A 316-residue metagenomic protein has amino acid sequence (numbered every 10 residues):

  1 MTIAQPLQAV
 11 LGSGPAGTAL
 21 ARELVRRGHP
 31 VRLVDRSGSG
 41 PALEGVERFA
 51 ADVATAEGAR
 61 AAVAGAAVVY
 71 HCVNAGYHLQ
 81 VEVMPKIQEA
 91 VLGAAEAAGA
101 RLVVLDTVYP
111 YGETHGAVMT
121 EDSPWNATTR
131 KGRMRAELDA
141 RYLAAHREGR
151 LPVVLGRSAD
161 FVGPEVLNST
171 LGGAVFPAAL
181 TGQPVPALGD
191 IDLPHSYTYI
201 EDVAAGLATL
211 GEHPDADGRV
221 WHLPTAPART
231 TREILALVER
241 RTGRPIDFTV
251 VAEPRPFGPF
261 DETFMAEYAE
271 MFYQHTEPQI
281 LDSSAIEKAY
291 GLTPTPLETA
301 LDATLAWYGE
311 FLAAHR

Functional and structural regions predicted by a protein language model:
P30-R32, E89-E137: Conserved Rossmann-fold NAD(P)-dependent oxidoreductase catalytic core, especially the SDR/UDP-sugar
S39-G40, V46-A98: NAD(P)H-binding glycine-rich loop region in Rossmannoid oxidoreductase-like domains and their noncatalytic homologs
T107, A140-E165: Conserved beta-loop-beta element that borders a ligand/cofactor-binding pocket
G163-A174, T209-W221, R244: Glycine/proline-rich active-site loop of Rossmann-fold NAD(P)-dependent oxidoreductases
P177-T198: A conserved pocket-lining segment of Rossmann-fold NAD(P)-dependent short-chain dehydrogenase/reductase
P194-E201, W221-R241, T295: Substrate-binding strand-loop-helix patch in Rossmann-like NAD(P)-dependent oxidoreductase/epimerase domains
E233-I280, A313-R316: Terminal hydrophobic/aromatic helix or amphipathic segment near a protein terminus
E287, P296-R316: Amphipathic terminal alpha-helices
